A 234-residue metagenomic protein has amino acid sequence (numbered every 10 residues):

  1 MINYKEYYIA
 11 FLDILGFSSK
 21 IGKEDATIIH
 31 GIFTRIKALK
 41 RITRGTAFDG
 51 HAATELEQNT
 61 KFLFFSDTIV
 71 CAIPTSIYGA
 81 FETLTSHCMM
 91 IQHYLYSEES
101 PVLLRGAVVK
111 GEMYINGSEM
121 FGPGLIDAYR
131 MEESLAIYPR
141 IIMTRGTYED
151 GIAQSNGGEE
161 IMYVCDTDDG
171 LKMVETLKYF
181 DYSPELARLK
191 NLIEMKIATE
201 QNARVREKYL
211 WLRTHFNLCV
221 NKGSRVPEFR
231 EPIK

Functional and structural regions predicted by a protein language model:
M1-H87, E99: Catalytic NTP-binding/metal-coordinating core of nucleotidyl cyclase/transferase enzymes
S18-S19, Y114-G117, E149-I152: Short catalytic/ligand-binding loop motif for oxyanion handling, primarily in non-cytosolic enzymes, centered on
P74-Y78, A107-E119: Catalytic strand-loop-helix junctions within cyclic-nucleotide turnover domains
F81, T85, N116-E132: Catalytic-core segments of nucleotide cyclases and related cyclic-nucleotide turnover enzymes
Y96-G106, K110, D127-T147: Catalytic/regulatory signature loops of cyclic-dinucleotide turnover enzymes and related class III nucleotidyl cyclases
I137-K234: Intrinsically disordered, glycine/charged-rich C-terminal tails and inter-domain linkers that flank nucleotidyl cyclase
